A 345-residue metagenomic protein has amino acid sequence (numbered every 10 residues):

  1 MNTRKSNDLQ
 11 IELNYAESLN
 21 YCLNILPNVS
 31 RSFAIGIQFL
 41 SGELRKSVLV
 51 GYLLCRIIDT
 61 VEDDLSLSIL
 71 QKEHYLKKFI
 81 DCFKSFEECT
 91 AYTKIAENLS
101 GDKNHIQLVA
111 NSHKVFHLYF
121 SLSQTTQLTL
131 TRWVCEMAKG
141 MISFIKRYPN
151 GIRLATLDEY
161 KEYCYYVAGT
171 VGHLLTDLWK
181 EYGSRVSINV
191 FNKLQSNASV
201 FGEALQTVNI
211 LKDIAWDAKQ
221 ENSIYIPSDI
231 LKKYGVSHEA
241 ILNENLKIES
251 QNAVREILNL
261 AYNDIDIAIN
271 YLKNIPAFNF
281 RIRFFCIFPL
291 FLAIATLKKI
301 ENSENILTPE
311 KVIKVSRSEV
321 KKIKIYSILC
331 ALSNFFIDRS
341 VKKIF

Functional and structural regions predicted by a protein language model:
M1-L205, L211, A215-F345: Catalytic cores of Mg2+-dependent Asp-rich isoprenoid enzymes
